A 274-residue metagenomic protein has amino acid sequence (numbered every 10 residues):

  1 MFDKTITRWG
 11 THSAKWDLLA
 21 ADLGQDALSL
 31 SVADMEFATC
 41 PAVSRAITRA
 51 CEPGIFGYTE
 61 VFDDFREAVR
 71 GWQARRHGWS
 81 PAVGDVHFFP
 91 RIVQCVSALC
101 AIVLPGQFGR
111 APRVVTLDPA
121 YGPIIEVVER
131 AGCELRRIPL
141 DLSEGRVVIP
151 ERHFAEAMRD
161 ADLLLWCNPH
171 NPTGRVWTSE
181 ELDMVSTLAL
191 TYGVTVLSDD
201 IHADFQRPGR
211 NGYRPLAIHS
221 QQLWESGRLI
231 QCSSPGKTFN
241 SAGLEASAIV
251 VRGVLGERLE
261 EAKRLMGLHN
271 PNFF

Functional and structural regions predicted by a protein language model:
F2-Q94: N-terminal small-domain helix-loop-helix segment of the aminotransferase-like
A33-M35, N168-P172, K237: Short glycine-rich anion-binding loops that position phosphate/pyrophosphate groups of nucleotides and phosphorylated
C40, S44, F65-R66, L182 (+4 more regions): A general structural signal for well-ordered alpha-helical segments in protein cores
F56-T187, A203-W224, I230: Conserved core of the PLP fold type I
V61, R228-F274: PLP-dependent aminotransferase class I/II
D162, G193-T195: The start of beta-strands in P-loop NTPase/AAA+ ATPase cores
N168, V196-L197: Residue-level marker for buried hydrophobic side chains located in beta-strands that build the well-ordered beta-sheet
D200: Walker B catalytic acidic pair
